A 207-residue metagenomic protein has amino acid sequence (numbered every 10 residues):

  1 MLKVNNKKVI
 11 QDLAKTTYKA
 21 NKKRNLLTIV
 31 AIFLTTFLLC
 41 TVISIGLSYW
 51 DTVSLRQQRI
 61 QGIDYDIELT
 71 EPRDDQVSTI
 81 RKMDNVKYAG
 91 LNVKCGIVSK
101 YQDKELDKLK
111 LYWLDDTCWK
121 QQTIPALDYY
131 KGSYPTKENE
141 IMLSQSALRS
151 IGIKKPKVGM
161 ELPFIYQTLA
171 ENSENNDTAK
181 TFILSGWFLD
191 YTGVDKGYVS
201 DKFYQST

Functional and structural regions predicted by a protein language model:
M1-F37: N-terminal Sec/SRP start-transfer signal
T35-G46: Alpha-helical transmembrane segments
L47-T207: Basic-flanked hydrophobic alpha-helices used for secretion and membrane insertion
